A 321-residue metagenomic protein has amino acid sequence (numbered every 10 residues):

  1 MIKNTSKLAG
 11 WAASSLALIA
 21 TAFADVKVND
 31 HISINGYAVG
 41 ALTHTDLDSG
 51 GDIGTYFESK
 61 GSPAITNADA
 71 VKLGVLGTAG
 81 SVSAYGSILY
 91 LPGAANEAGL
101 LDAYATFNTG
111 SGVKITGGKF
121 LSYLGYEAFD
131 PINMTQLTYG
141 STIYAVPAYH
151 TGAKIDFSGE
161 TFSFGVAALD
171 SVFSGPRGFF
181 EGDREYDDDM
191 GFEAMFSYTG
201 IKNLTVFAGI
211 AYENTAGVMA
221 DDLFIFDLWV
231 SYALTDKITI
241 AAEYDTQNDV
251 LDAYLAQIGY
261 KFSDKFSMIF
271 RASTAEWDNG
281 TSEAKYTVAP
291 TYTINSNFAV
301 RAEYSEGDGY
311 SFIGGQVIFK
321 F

Functional and structural regions predicted by a protein language model:
M1-N29: Cleavable N-terminal export/targeting peptides
A20-K27, G77-S81, N108-S111, G159-T161 (+7 more regions): Outer-membrane beta-barrel proteins
D25-S174, D188-M190, S197-N203, Q257 (+1 more regions): Outer membrane beta-barrel
I65, Y90-A98, F129, A145-T151 (+6 more regions): Solvent-exposed loop/turn segments connecting transmembrane beta-strands in outer-membrane beta-barrel proteins
K72-G74, Y104-T106, K154-D156, M195-S197 (+6 more regions): Outer-membrane beta-barrel architecture
S87, M268-R271, A289-Y304: Conserved active-site loop/cleft motifs that coordinate metal ions or position small ligands
T161-S163, D187-N279, A284: Detector for outer-membrane/organellar transmembrane beta-barrel domains, recognizing the amphipathic beta-strand
V288-I294, E306, Y310-F321: Outer-membrane beta-barrel "beta-signal"
